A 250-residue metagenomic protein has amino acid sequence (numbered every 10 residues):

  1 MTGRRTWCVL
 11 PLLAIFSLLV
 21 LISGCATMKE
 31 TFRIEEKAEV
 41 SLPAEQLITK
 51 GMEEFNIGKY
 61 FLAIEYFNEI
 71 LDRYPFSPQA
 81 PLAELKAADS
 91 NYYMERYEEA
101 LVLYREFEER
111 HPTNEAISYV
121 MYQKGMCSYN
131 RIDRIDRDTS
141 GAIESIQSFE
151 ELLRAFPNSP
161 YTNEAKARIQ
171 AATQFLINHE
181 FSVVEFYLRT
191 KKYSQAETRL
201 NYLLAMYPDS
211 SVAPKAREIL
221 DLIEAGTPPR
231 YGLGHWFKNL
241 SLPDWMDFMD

Functional and structural regions predicted by a protein language model:
T2-A14: Bacterial N-terminal signal peptides that target proteins for export
T2-R4, L21-D250: Acidic, polar-rich low-complexity tracts and alpha-helical solenoid repeat scaffolds
P11-S23: Bacterial N-terminal signal peptides
